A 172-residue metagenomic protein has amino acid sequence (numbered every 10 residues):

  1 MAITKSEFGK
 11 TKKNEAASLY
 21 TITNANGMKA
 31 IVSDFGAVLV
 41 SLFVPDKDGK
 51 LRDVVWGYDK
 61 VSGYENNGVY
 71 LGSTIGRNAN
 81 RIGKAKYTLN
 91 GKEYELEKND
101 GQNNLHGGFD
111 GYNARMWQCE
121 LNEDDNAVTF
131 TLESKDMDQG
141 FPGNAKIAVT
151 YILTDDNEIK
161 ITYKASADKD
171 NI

Functional and structural regions predicted by a protein language model:
M1-I172: Surface-exposed acidic/polar loop and edge beta-strand patches at domain peripheries
